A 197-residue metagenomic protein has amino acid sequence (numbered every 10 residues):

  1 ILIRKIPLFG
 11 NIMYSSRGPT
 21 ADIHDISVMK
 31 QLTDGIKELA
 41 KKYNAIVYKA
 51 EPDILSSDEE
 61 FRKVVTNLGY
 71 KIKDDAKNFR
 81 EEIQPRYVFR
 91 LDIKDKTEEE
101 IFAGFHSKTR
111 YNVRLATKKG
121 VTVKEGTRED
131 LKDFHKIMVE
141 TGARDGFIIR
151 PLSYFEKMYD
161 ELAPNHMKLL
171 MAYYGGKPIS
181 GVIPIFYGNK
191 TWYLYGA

Functional and structural regions predicted by a protein language model:
I1-F9, E38, P52-E60, V65-A197: A conserved beta-strand-loop-helix scaffold within acyl/acetyltransferase catalytic domains
M13-Y14: Catalytic phosphate/metal-binding cores of nucleic-acid and nucleotide-processing enzymes, i.e., regions that mediate
R17-D25, K94-D95, G196-A197: A short, internal acetyl-CoA/4′-phosphopantetheine-binding micro-motif in the GNAT/acyltransferase core
D22, I36-L39, Y43, L68: Generic N-terminal helix/loop capping motif
I23-S27, I54-S57: Acidic-and-aromatic substrate-binding clefts and catalytic sites of carbohydrate-active enzymes
I26-E38: Conserved acetyl-CoA-binding loop-helix of GNAT-fold acetyltransferases
K42-A45, M167: Short, high-confidence coil segments that cap the C-terminus of an alpha-helix and link into the following beta-strand
N44-D53: Divalent metal-dependent hydrolysis catalytic cores, especially in the metallo-beta-lactamase
